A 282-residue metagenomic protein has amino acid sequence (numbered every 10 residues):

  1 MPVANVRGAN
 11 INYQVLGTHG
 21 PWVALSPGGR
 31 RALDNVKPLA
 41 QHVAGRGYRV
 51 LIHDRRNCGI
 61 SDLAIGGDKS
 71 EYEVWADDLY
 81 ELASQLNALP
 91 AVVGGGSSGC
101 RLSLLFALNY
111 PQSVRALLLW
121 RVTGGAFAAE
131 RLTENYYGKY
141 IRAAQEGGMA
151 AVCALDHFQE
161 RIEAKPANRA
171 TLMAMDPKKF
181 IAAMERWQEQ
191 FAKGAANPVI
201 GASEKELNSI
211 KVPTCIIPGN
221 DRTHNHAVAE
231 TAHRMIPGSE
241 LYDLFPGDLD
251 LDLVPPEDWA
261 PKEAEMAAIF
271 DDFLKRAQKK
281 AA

Functional and structural regions predicted by a protein language model:
A9-D62: Conserved HGGG/HGGXW glycine-rich cap/lid loop of the alpha/beta-hydrolase fold
I52-V92, P256-M266: Active-site loop/oxyanion-hole signature of alpha/beta-hydrolase fold enzymes
G95, G99, S103: Gly/Ala-rich beta-loop-alpha elbow adjacent to hydrolase catalytic centers
L104, L108-N109, S113-Q145: Flexible "cap/lid" loop of the alpha/beta hydrolase fold
M173-K205: Hydrophobic, aromatic-rich cap/lid helix
I210, I216-P218: Short beta-strand/loop motif that positions the catalytic acidic residue of the alpha/beta-hydrolase fold
R222-V228: Conserved alpha/beta-hydrolase "acid-adjacent" motif
S239-A282: Catalytic active-site module of serine/aspartate enzymes centered on a nucleophile-bearing elbow/loop
